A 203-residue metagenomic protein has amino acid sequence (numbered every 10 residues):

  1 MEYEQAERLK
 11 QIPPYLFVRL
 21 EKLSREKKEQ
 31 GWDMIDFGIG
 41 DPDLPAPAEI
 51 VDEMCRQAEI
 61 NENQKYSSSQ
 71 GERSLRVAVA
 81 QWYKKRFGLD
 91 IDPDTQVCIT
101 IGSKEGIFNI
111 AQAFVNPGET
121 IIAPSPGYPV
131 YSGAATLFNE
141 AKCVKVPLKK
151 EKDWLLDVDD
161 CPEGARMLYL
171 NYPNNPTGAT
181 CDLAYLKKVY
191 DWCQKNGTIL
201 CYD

Functional and structural regions predicted by a protein language model:
E2-A6, K10-I101, N109: N-terminal small-domain helix-loop-helix segment of the aminotransferase-like
L20, F37, M54, V79 (+7 more regions): Generic structural signal for small/hydrophobic residues in well-ordered secondary structure, especially within
L20-S24, Y131, V189: Aromatic/hydrophobic pocket-lining residues that form π-stacking "cages" and hydrophobic walls in ligand
K27-Q30, F138, K195-N196: Helix C-cap/helix->beta junction micro-motif
P42, K104, Y128, Y172-P176: Short glycine-rich anion-binding loops that position phosphate/pyrophosphate groups of nucleotides and phosphorylated
A113-A135: Conserved PLP-anchoring active-site segment centered on the Schiff-base-forming lysine
L137-C143: A short helix-loop-beta submotif of the ANL/AMP-binding
V144-Y202: Active-site phosphate-binding strand-loop segment of PLP-dependent enzymes
